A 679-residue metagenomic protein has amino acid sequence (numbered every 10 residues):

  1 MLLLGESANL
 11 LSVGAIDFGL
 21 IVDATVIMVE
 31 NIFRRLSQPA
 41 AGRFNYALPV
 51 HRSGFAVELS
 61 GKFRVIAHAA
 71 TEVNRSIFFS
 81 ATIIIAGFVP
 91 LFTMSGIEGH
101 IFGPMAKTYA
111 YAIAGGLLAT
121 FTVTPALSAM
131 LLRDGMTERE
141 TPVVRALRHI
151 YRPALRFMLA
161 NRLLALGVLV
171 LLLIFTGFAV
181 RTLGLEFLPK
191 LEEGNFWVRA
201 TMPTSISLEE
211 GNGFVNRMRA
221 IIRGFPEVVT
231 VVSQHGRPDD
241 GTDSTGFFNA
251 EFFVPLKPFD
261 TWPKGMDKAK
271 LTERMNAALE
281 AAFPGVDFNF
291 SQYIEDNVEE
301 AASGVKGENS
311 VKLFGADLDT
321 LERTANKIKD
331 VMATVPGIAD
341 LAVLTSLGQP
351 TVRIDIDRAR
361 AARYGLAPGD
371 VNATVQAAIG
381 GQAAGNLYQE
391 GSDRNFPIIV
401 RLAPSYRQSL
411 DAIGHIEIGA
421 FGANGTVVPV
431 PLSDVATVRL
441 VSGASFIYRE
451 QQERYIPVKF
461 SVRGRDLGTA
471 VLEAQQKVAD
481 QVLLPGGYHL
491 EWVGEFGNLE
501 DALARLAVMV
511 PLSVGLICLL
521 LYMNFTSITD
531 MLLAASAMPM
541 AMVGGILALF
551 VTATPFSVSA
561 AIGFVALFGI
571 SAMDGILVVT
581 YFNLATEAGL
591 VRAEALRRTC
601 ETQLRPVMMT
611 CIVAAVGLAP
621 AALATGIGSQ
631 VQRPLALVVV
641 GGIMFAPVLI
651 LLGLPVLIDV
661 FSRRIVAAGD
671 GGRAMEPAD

Functional and structural regions predicted by a protein language model:
M1-F283, D287-Q292, Q382, E450-D679: Hydrophobic regular secondary-structure detector
N45-A47, H51, F55-L59, E322-A325 (+4 more regions): Extracytoplasmic/periplasmic membrane-proximal domains and adjacent transmembrane bundles of envelope biogenesis
L172-L173, G307-E308, D434: AAA+ P-loop NTPase nucleotide-binding core of proteostasis motors
G211, F314-L321: Short, surface-exposed ligand-recognition loops at beta-strand->loop->(often short) alpha-helix junctions that present
Q234-D240, Y293-E299, A342-L344, L387-Y388: Short, solvent-exposed loop/turn elements at beta->coil junctions and helix N-caps that rim active or binding pockets
D243-A250, S303-G307, G348-P350: A short, glycine/Asx- and small/polar-enriched loop/turn that sits immediately N-terminal to a beta-strand
T261-M266, L318-T324: Extended, charge-rich low-complexity interaction segments
Q292-G315: Solvent-exposed, non-transmembrane regulatory segments of membrane-associated proteins
